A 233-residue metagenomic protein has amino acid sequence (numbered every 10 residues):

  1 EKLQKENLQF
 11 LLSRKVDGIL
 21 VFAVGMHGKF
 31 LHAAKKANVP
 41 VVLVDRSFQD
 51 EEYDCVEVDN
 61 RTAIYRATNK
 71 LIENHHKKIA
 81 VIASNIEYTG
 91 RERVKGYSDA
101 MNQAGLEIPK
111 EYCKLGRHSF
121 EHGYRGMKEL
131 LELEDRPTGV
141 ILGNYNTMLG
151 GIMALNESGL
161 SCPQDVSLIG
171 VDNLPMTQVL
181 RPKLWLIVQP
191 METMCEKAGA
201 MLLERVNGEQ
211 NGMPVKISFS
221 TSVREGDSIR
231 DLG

Functional and structural regions predicted by a protein language model:
E1-L3, R46, C55-R66, I82-K128 (+4 more regions): Hinge/beta->alpha junction and helix N-cap segments in small-molecule ligand-binding domains
K5, L12, I72-H75, L131: Non-catalytic positions within long, well-ordered alpha-helices that form the structural scaffold/packing of enzyme
L8, L12-A23, A80-A83, C113 (+2 more regions): Periplasmic-binding protein-like
V21-T62, R66, L106, N146 (+1 more regions): Flexible loop/hinge segments that line or gate small-molecule binding clefts
K35, N102, N156: Anion (oxyanion) recognition and catalysis
K128-G233: Flexible loop/turn connectors
